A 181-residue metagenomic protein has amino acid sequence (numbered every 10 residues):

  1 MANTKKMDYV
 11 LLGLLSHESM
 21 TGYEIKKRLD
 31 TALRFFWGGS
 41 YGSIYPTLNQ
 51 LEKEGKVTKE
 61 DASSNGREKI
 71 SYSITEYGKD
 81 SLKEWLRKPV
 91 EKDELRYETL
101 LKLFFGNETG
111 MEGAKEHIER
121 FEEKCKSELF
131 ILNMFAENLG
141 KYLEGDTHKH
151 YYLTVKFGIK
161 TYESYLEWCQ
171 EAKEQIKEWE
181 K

Functional and structural regions predicted by a protein language model:
M1-L95: Basic helix-turn-helix/winged-helix DNA-binding cores and closely related short helical interaction motifs
Y9-G13, L101, E116, L153: Positions in alpha-helical segments
W37, M111, I118, H148-Y151 (+2 more regions): Amphipathic alpha-helical coiled-coil segments and their boundaries
E84-I131: Amphipathic alpha-helical dimerization/coiled-coil segments that flank or bridge DNA-binding/regulatory modules
K115, E122, L129, A136 (+4 more regions): Heptad-repeat amphipathic alpha-helical coiled-coil interaction surface used for oligomerization/assembly
M134-L153: Acidic interhelical loop/turn segments
Q175-K181: Long amphipathic alpha-helical coiled-coil segments
